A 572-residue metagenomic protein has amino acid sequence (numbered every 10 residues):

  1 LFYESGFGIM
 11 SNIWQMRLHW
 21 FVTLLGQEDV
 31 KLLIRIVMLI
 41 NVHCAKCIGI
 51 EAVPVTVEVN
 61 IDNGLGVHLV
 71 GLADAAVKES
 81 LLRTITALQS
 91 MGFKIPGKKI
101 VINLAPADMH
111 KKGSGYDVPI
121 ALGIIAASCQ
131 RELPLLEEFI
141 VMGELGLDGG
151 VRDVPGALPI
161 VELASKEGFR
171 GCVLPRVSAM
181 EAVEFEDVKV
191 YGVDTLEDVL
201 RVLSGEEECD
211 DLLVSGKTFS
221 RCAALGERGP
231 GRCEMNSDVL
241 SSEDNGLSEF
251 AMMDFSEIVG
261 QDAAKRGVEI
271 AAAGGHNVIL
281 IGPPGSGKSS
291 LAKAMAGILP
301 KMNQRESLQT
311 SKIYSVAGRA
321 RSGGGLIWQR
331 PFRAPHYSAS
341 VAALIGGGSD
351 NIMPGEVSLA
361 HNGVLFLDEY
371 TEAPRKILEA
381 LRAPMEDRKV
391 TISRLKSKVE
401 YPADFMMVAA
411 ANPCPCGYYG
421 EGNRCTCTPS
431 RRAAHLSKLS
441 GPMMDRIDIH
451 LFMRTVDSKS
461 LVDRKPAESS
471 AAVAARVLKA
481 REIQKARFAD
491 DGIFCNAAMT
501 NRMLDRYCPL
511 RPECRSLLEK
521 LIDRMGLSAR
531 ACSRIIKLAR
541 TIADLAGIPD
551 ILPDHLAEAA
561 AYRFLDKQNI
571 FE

Functional and structural regions predicted by a protein language model:
F2-F7, S11-T23, E28-I279, P283-S286 (+3 more regions): Peripheral, non-AAA+ core regions of ATP-driven protein-machinery
I40, V55, K78-S90, V118-A126 (+26 more regions): Solvent-exposed alpha-helical segments within well-ordered globular domains of core cellular machineries
N63, I95-K98, L135-L136, G168 (+8 more regions): Short loop/turn elements that form and flank the Walker-type P-loop nucleotide-binding site in RecA-like NTPase cores
A73-L81, P96, N103-G113, I352 (+1 more regions): Basic, amphipathic alpha-helical bundle interface domains used for macromolecular binding and assembly
L136-E137, V214-G216, A320-I327, A489-M499 (+1 more regions): Short coil/turn segments at secondary-structure boundaries
M253-R266, G275-N277, E306, K312-L378 (+3 more regions): Switch/coupling sub-region of P-loop NTPases
L280-R319: Walker A/P-loop
